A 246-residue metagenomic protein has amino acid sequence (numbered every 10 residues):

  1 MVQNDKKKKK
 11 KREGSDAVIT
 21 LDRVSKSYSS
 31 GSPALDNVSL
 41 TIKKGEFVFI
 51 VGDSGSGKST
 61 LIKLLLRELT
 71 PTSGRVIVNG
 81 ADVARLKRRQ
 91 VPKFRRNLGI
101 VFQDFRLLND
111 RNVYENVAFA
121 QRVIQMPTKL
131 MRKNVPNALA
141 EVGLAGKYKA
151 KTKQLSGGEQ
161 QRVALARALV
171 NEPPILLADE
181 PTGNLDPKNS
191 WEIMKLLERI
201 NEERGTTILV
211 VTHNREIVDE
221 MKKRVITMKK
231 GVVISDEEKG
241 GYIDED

Functional and structural regions predicted by a protein language model:
L66: Helix-to-loop junction immediately C-terminal to a conserved catalytic motif
G74-D82: Conserved ABC transporter NBD signature motif
R111-F119: Short coil-to-helix segment of the ABC ATPase nucleotide-binding domain corresponding to the Q-loop/switch region
K151-L155, E159-Q161: Conserved ABC ATPase signature
L165: Hydrophobic anchor residue at the start of the ABC signature
V170-P174: A short, proline-enriched helix->beta-strand linker immediately N-terminal to the Walker B motif in ABC-type P-loop
L176-D179: Catalytic Walker B motif of ABC-type/P-loop ATPase nucleotide-binding domains
